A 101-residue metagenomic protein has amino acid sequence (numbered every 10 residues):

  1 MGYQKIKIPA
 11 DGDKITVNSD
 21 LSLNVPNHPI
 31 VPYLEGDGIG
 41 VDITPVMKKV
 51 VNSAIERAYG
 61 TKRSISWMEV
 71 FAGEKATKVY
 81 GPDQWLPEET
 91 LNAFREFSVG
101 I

Functional and structural regions predicted by a protein language model:
M1-I101: Metallocofactor- and cofactor-centric catalytic cores in central/energy metabolism, strongly enriched
